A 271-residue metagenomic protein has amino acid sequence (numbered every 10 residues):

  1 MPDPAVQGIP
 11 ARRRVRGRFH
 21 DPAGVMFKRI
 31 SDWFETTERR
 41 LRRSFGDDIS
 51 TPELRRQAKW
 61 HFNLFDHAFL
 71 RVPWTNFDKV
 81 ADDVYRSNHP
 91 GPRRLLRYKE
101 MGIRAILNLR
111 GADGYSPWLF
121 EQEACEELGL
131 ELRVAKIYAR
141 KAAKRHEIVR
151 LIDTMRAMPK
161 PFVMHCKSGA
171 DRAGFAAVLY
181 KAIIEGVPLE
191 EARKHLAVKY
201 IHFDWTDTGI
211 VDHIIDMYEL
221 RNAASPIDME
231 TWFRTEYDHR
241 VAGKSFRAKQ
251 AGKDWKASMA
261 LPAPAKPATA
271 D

Functional and structural regions predicted by a protein language model:
M1-V25: N-terminal amphipathic/basic-hydrophobic helices that include classical n-h-c signal peptides and signal-anchor
F19-F162, F175-D271: Cys-dependent protein tyrosine phosphatase-like superfamily
C166: Short cysteine clusters
G169: Substrate/cofactor-recognition hotspot
R172: Glycine/aspartate-rich loop-and-adjacent alpha/beta segment that forms the canonical ThDP
